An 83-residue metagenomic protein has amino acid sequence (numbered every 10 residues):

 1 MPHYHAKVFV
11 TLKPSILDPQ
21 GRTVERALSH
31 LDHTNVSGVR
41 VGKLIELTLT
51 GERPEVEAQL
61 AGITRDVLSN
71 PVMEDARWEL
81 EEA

Functional and structural regions predicted by a protein language model:
M1-A83: Non-catalytic terminal accessory/regulatory regions of metabolic enzymes
